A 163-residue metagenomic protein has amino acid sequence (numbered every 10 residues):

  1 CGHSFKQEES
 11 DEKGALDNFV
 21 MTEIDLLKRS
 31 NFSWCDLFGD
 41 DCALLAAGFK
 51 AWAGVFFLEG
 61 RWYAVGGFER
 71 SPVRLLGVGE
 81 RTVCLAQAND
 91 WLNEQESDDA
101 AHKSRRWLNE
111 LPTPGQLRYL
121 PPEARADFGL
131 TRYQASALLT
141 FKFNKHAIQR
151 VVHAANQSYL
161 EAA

Functional and structural regions predicted by a protein language model:
C1-W107, P114-Y119: Long, largely alpha-helical accessory region at the distal end of helicase-like NTP-driven motors
G2, K6-D17, H146-A163: Replication-associated primase and helicase/ATPase modules
V83-A86, D90-E94, A126, H153-Q157 (+1 more regions): Polar/charged alpha-helical tracts
R105-L160: Basic helix-extension-helix modules of the SAP/HeH family
